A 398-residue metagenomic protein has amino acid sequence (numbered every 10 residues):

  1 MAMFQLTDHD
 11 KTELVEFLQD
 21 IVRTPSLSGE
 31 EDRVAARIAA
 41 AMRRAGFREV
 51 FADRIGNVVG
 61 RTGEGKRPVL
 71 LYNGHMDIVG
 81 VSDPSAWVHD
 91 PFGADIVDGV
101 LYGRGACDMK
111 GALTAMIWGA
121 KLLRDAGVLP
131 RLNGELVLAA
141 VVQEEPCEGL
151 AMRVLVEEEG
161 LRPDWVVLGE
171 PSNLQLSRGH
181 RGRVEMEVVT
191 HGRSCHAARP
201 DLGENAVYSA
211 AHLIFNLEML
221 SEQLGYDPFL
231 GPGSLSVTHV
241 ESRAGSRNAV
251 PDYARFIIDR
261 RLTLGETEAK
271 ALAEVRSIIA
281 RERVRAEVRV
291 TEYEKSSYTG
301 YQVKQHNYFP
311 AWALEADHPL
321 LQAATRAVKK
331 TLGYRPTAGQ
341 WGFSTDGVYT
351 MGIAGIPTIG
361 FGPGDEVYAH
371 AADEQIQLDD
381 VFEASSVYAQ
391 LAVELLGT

Functional and structural regions predicted by a protein language model:
M1-A2, E187-T398: Metal-dependent amide/peptide-bond hydrolase catalytic core, centered on the "pita-bread" metallohydrolase fold
A2-S82, Y253-I257, A271-E274, D380: N-terminal helical capping/dimerization or prosegment-like subdomains of hydrolases acting on amide or phosphate bonds
I38, L113-L123, M152-L155, A210-L213 (+2 more regions): Buried hydrophobic packing segments
V50, G60, A94-I96, V237-V240 (+1 more regions): A structural signal for short hydrophobic beta-strand segments in well-ordered beta-sheet cores
V69-V137: Active-site metal-coordination/substrate-binding segment of hydrolases, especially metallo-dependent peptidases
N73-G74, A139-V141, V167-E170, V189-H191 (+1 more regions): Short beta-strand segments
V81-I96, P163, R178-V189, R326-A327: Acidic-glycine-rich active-site phosphate/pyrophosphate-binding loop
M109-H180, E185, L396: Acidic/histidine-rich catalytic neighborhood of metal-dependent amide-processing enzymes
